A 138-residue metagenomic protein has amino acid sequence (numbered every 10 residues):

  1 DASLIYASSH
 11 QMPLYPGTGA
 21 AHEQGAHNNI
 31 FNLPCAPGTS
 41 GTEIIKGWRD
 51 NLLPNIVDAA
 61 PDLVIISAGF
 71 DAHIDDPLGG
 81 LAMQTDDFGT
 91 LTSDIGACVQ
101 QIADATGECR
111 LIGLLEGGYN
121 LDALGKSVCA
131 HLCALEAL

Functional and structural regions predicted by a protein language model:
D1-L138: A general "terminal functional-core" signal
